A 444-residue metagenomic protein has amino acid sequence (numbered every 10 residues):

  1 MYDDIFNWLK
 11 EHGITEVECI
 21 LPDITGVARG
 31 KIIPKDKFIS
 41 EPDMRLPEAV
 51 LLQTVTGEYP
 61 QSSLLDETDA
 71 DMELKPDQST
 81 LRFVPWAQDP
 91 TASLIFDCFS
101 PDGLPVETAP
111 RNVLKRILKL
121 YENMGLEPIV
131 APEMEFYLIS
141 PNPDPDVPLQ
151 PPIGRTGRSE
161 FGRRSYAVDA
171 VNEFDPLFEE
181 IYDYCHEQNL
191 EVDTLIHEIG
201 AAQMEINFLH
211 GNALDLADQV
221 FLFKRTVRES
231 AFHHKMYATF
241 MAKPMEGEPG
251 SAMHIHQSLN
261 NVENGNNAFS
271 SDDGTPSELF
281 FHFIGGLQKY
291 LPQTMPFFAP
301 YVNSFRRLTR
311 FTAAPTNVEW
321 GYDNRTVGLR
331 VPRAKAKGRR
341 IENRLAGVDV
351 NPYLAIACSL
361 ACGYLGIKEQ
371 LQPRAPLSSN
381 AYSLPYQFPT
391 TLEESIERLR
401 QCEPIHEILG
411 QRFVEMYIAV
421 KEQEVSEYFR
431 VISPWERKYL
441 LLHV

Functional and structural regions predicted by a protein language model:
M1-T194, L216, A355, L384-V444: ATP/Mg2+-dependent ligation/transfer catalytic cores
Y2-H12, P22-V27, E41, A49-L51 (+3 more regions): C-terminal accessory/tail domains of diverse enzymes
L94-S100, M204-H210, Q257: Short, hydrophobic beta-strand segments
M134, E198-I206: Short, conserved phosphate-binding/catalytic loop or strand-edge motifs used in phosphoryl-/nucleotidyl-transfer
V147-T156, M253-N261, V318-W320, V327-R333: Short beta-strand elements
S165, A170-F174, F178-V192, I206-A213 (+2 more regions): Accessory "access/gating" subregions that flank catalytic or transport cores
A242-G247: Short, solvent-exposed loop/turn elements at beta->coil junctions and helix N-caps that rim active or binding pockets
S251-D273: Acidic/histidine-rich catalytic neighborhood
